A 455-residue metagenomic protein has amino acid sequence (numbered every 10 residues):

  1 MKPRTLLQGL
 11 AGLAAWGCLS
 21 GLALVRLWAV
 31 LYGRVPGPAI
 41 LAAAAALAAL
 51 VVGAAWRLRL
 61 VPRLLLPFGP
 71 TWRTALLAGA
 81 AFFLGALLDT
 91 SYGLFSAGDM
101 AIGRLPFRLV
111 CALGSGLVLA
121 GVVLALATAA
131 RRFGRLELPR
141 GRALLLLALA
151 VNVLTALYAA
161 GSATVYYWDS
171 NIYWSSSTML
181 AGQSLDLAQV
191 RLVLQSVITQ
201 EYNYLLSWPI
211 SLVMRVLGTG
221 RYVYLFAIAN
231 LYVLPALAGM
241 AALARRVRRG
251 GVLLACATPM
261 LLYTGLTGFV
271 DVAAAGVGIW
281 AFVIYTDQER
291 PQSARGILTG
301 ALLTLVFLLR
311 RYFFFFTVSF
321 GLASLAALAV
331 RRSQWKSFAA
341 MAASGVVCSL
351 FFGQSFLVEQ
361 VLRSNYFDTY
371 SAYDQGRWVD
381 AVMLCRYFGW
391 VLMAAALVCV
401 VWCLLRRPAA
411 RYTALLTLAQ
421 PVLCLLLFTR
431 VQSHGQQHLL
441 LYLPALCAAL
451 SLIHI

Functional and structural regions predicted by a protein language model:
M1-A23, R34-Y158, A340: Start-transfer (signal-anchor) and selected internal transmembrane alpha helices of multi-pass inner/ER membrane
L19, R73-L87, R142-V153, A255-C256 (+4 more regions): Transmembrane alpha-helix segments characteristic of polytopic inner-membrane glycan-assembly/cell-envelope
L50-R63, V118-F133, P235-A241, L325-L328 (+3 more regions): Hydrophobic, aromatic-rich transmembrane alpha-helices and their immediate juxtamembrane boundary segments
I172-L180, L194-T219, F226-N230: Short hydrophobic/aromatic helix or loop-helix immediately within or flanking a transmembrane segment in polytopic
L212, V223-R249, W280: Transmembrane-helix motifs of polytopic, lipid-linked glycan transferases
L262, R295-R311, G321, V422-L425: Membrane-interface alpha helices of multi-pass inner-membrane proteins
Y263-A274, G435-Q436: Short acidic/glycine- and proline-prone juxtamembrane loop motifs at membrane-interface regions of multi-pass membrane
V330-R377, M383-V398, L425, T429-R430: Membrane-lumen/periplasm interface segments of specific transmembrane helices in polyprenyl phosphate-linked
